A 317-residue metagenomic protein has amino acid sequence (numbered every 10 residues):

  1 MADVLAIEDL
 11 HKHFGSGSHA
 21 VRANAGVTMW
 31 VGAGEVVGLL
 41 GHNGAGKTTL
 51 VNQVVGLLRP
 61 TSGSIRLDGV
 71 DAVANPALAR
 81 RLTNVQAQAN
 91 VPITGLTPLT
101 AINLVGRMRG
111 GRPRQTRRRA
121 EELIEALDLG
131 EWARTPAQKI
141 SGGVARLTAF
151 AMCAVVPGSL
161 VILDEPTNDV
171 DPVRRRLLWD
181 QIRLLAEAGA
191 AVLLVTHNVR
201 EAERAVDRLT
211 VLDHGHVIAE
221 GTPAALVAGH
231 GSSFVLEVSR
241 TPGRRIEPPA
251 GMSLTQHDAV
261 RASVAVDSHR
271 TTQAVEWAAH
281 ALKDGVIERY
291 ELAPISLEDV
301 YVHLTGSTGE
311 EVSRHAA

Functional and structural regions predicted by a protein language model:
H42-G46: Walker A (P-loop) phosphate-binding loop of ABC-type ATPase nucleotide-binding domains
V55: Helix-to-loop junction immediately C-terminal to a conserved catalytic motif
G63-A74, L78-A79: Conserved ABC transporter NBD signature motif
N103, R107, R114-W132: Conserved ABC ATPase "signature" region
V161-E165: Catalytic Walker B motif of ABC-type/P-loop ATPase nucleotide-binding domains
W179-D267: ABC transporter nucleotide-binding domain
